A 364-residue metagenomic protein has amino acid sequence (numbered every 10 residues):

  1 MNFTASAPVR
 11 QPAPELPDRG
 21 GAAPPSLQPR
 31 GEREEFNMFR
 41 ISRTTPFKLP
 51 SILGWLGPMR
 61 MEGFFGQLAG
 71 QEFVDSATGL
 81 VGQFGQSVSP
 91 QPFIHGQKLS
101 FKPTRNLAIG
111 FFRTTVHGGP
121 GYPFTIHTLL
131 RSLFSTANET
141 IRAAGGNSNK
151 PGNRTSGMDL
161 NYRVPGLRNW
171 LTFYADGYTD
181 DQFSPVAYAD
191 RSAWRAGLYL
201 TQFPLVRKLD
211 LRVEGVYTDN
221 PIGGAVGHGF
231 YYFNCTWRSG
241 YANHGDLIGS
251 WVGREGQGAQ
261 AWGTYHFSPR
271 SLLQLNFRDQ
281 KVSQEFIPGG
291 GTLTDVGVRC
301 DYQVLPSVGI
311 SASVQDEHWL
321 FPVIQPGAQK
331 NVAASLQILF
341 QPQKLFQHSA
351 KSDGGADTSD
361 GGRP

Functional and structural regions predicted by a protein language model:
M1-F3, F203, V304-S307: Short, solvent-exposed loop/edge-beta patches enriched in aromatic
M1-K48: A conserved hydrophobic secondary-structure block that centers on an alpha-helix together with its immediately flanking
R10, M38-Y241, G253-A261, H266 (+1 more regions): Signature for the C-terminal beta-barrel architecture of outer-membrane proteins
L99, R238, Y302, Q329-P364: Outer-membrane beta-barrel "beta-signal"
G245-V252, G297, Q315: Extracellular/periplasm-exposed beta-strand and loop segments of Gram-negative cell-envelope proteins, dominated by
P269-R270, S307-I310, Q341-Q347: Extended alpha-helical scaffold and adjacent linker segments that couple domains and build interaction/assembly
N276, F286-S313, I324-P326, A333-L339: C-terminal accessory/interaction regions of large nucleic acid-associated machines
